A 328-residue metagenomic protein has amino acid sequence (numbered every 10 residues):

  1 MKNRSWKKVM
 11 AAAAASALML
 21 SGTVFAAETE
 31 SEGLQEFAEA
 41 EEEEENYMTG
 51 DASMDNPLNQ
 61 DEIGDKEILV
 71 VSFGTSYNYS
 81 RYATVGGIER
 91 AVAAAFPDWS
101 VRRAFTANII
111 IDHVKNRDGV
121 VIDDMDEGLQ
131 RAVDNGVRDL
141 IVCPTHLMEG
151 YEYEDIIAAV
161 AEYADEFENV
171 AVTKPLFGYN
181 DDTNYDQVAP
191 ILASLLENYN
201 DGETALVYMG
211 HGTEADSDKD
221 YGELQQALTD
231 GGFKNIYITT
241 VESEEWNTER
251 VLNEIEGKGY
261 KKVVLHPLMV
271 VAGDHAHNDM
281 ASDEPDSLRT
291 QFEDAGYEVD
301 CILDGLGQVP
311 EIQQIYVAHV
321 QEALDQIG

Functional and structural regions predicted by a protein language model:
M1-K2, A12, E168, T229: A general, composition-driven signal for non-globular sequence regions
N3-A27: Sec-dependent N-terminal signal peptides of Gram-positive bacterial secreted proteins and lipoproteins
A27-G328: Active-site-proximal alpha-helix that buttresses catalytic centers in soluble enzyme cores
